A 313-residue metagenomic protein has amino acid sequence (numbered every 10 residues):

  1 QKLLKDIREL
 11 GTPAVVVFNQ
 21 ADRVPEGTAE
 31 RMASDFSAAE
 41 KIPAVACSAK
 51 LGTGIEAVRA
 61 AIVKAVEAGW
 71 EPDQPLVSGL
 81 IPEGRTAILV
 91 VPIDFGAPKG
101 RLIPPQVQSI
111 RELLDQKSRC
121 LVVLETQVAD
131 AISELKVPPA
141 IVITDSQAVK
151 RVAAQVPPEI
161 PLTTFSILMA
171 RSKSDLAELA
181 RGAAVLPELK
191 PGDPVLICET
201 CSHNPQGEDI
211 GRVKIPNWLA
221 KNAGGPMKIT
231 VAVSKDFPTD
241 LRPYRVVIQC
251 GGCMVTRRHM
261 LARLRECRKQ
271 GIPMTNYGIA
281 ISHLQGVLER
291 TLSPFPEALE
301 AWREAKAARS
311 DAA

Functional and structural regions predicted by a protein language model:
Q1-A44, G79, P104-K117, Q127-I132 (+1 more regions): Conserved C-terminal guanine-recognition region of P-loop GTPase G domains, centered on the G4
Q1-R8, P25-G27, E71-V77, I132 (+2 more regions): Switch II of P-loop NTPase G domains
D6-A14, I103-V107, E112-L114, V152-A170 (+2 more regions): A short, gly/pro- and small-residue-rich
T12-A29, V45-G54, V90-P98, V123-T126 (+5 more regions): G-domain G4 guanine-recognition motif of GTPases
V24, M32, C47-G69, R171-S172 (+1 more regions): Conserved GTPase G-domain signal focused on the G5
W70-A148: Conserved catalytic-core segments of large NTP-driven translation/proteostasis enzymes
M169-P226, T230-D236, L241: Redox- and metal-dependent alpha/beta enzyme cores, enriched for Fe-S-associated oxidoreductases and cofactor-handling
P191, K214, W218-N222, T239-L241 (+1 more regions): C-terminal functional extensions of proteins
